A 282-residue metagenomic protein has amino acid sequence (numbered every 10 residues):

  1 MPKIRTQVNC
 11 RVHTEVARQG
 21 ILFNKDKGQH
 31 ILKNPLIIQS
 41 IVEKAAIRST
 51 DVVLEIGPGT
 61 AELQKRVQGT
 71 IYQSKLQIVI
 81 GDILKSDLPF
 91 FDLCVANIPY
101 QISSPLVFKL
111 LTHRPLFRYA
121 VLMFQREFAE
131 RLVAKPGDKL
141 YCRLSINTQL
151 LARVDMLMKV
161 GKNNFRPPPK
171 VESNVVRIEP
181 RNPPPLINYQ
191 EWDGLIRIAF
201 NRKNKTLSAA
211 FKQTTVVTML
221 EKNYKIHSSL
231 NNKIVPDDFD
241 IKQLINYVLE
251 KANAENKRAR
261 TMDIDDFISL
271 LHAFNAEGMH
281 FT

Functional and structural regions predicted by a protein language model:
M1-I198, S269-T282: Catalytic cores of RNA-modifying enzymes
E15, I41, A210, Y247-V248: Residues within well-ordered alpha helices
S173-N174, I178-P180, P184-I245, K251-D266 (+1 more regions): An accessory alpha-helical subdomain
